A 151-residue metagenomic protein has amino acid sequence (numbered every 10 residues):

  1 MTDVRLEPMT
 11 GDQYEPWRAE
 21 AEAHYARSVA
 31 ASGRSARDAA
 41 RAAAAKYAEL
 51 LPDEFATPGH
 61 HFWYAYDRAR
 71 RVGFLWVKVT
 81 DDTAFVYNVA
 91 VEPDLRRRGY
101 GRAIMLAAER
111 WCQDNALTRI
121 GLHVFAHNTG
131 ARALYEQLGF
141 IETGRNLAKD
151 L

Functional and structural regions predicted by a protein language model:
M1-E15, A19, R27-S32: Conserved N-terminal entry element of GNAT/NAT acetyltransferase domains
R37-F62: Active-site rim helix/loop that mediates acceptor-substrate recognition in acyltransferases
T57, V79-Y87, R96, T143: A conserved beta-turn-beta hairpin within the catalytic core of GNAT-like acetyltransferases that forms part
F62-Y64, R70-K78, F85, A90: Conserved beta-strand in the GNAT
L95, G99-A107: Conserved acetyl-CoA pyrophosphate-binding loop and the N-cap/start of the following alpha-helix in GNAT-like
M105, C112-H123, N146: Conserved GNAT acetyl-CoA-binding A-motif
L122-A131, A148-L151: Conserved beta-strand-loop-alpha-helix junction that forms the acyl-donor binding cleft
Y135, F140: Conserved active-site tyrosine of GNAT-family acetyltransferases
